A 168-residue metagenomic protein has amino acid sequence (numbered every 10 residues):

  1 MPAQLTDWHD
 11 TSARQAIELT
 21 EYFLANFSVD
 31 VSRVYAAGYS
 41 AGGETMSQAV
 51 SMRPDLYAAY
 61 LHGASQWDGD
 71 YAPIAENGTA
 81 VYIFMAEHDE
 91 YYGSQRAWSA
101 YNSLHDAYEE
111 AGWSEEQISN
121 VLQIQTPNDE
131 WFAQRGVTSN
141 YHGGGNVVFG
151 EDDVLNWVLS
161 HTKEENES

Functional and structural regions predicted by a protein language model:
L5-S40: Gly/Ser-rich "nucleophile elbow"/oxyanion-hole loop immediately N-terminal to the catalytic nucleophile in hydrolases
E18-L19, E44, A64-I74: Alpha-helical scaffolding within the catalytic cores of extracellular/periplasmic polymer-degrading hydrolases
A37, H62-A64, F84: Alpha/beta-hydrolase-fold catalytic nucleophile elbow
G43-P54: Short glycine-enriched nucleophile-adjacent loop and the immediately C-terminal alpha-helix near the catalytic center
D55-W67: A conserved short beta-strand
A75-V81: Short, proline-enriched alpha-helix->beta-strand connector loops that line the catalytic pocket of alpha/beta-hydrolase
F84, E90, E109-S168: C-terminal catalytic histidine-bearing segment of alpha/beta-hydrolase fold enzymes
Y92-E110: Short alpha-helix in the alpha/beta-hydrolase fold that links the catalytic acid
